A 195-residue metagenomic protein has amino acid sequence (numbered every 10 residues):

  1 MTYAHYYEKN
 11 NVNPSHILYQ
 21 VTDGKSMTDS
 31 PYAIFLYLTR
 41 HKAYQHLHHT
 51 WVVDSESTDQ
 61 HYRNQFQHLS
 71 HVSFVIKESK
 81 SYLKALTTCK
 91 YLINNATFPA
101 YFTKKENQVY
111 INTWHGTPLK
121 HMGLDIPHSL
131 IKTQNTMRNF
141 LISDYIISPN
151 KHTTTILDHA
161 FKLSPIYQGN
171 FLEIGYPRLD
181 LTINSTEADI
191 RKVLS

Functional and structural regions predicted by a protein language model:
M1-Y82: N-terminal pre-catalytic "stem/leader" segment of glycosyltransferase-like enzymes
V12, T87, K105, L141 (+1 more regions): Structured loop/turn residues at beta-strand edges in well-structured enzyme cores
M27, Y101-F102, K120-H121, I156 (+1 more regions): Glycine/Thr-rich phosphate-binding loops of Rossmann-like dinucleotide-binding domains
Y32-L36, H41, Q67-N135: Extended catalytic core of nucleotide-activated donor transferases of GT-like folds
H49-W51, Y110, I146, F171: Hydrophobic/aromatic residues located in beta-strands of well-ordered beta-sheets within soluble catalytic
W51-D54, Y110-W114, F161, P165: Tryptophan-centric aromatic hotspots in well-structured domains and transmembrane helices
V53-S55, A96, P149-H152: Helix N-cap/beta->alpha junction signal
G123, N135-S195: A nucleotide-sugar donor-handling region in carbohydrate enzymes
